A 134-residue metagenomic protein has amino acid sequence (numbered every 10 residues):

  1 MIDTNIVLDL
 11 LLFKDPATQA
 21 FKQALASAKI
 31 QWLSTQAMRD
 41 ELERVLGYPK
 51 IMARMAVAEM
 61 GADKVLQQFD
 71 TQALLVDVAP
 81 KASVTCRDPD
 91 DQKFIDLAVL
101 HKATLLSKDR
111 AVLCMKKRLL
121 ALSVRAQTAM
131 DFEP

Functional and structural regions predicted by a protein language model:
M1-S34: Short, well-structured N-terminal submotif of metal-dependent ribonuclease cores
I6-V7, M38, A111-V112: Alpha-helix capping/helix-boundary segments
L8-L10, M55, P80-R87: Short, flexible loop segments at the rims of nucleotide/cofactor-binding pockets, characterized by
D9-L11, V45, R54, M115-K116: Residues that scaffold the ATP/ADP-binding catalytic core of kinase and kinase-like folds
P16, L33, M60, T85 (+1 more regions): Residues at secondary-structure transition points
F21-K22, L66, F94-I95: Short amphipathic alpha-helical segments and helix-helix/interface helices
A24-K29, L33-K81: PIN-domain endoribonuclease scaffold, especially VapC-family toxins
T85, Q92-I95, V99-L106, R110-P134: Acidic, PIN/NYN-like endoribonuclease modules and their adjacent C-terminal/linker elements
